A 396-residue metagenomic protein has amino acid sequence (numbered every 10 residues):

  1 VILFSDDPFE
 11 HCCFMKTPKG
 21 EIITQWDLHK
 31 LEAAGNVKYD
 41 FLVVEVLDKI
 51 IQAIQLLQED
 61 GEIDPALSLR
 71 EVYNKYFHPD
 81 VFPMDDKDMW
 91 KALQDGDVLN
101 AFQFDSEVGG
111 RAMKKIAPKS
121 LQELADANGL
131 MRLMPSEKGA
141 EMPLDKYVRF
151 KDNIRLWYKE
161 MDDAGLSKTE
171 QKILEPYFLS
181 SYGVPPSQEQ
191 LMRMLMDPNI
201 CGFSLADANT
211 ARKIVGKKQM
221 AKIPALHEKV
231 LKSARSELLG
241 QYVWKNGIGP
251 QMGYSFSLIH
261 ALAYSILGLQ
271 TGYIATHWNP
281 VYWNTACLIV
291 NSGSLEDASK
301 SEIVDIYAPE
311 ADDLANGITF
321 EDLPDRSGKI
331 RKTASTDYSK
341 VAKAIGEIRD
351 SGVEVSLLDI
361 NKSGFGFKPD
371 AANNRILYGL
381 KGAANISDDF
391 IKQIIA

Functional and structural regions predicted by a protein language model:
V1-A396: Noncatalytic, beta-rich nucleic-acid-contacting surfaces in large DNA/RNA-processing enzymes
